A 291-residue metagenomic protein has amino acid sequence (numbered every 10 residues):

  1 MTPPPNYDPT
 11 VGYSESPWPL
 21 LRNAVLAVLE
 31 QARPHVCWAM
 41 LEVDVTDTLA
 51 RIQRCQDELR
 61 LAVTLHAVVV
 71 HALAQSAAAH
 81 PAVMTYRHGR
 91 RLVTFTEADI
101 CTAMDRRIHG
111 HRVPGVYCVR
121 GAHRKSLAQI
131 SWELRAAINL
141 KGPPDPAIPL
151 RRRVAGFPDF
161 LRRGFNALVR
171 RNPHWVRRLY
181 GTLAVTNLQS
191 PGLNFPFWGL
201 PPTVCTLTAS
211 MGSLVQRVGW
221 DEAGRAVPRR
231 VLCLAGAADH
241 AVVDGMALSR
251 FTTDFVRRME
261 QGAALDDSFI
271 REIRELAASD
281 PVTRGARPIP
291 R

Functional and structural regions predicted by a protein language model:
M1-R291: C-terminal catalytic/motor cores of large multi-domain enzyme assemblies
